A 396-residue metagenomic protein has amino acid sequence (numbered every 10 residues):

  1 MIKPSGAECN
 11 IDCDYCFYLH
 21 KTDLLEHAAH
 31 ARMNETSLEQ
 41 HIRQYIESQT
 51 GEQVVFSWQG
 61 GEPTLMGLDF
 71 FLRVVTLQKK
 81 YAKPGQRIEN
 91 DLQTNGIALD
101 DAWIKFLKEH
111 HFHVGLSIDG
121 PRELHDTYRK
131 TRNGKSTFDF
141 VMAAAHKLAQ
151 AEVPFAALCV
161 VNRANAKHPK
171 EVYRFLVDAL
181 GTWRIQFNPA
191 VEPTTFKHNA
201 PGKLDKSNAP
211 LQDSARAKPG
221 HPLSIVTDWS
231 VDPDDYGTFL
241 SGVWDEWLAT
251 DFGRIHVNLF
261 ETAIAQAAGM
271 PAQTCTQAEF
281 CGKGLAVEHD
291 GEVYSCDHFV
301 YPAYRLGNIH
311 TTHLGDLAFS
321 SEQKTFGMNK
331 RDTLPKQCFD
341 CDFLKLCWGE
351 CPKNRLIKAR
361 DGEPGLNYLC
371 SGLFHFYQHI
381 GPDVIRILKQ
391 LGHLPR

Functional and structural regions predicted by a protein language model:
M1-K3, V55-G61, E89-T94, V257-L259: Extended hydrophobic secondary-structure segments that form protein cores and membrane-embedded regions
M1-T36: Canonical Radical SAM [4Fe-4S] cluster-binding loop centered on the CxxxCxxC motif and its immediate flanking residues
L38, I42-R43, E47-S57, M66-A215: Radical SAM/AdoMet-radical enzyme domain recognition
D213-L223, D228-A267, H298-D340: C-terminal accessory region of radical SAM enzymes
A278-C281: Short, small/polar residue-rich loop motifs at catalytic or cofactor-binding pockets
E288: Short, acidic, Ser/Thr-enriched surface-loop or helix-capping motifs
V300-R396: Flexible mid-to-C-terminal extensions adjoining Fe-S/redox cofactors in radical SAM and related proteins
